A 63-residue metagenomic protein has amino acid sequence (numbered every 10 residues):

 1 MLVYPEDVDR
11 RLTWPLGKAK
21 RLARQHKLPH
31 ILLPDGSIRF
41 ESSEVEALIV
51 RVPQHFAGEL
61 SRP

Functional and structural regions predicted by a protein language model:
M1, P29-I31: Structural signal for short hydrophobic segments within the conserved structured cores of catalytic domains across
M1-L22, R51: Polyanion-binding surface elements
Y4-P5, I38-F40: Short amphipathic alpha-helical segments
H26: Glycine-centered, phosphate/nucleic-acid-interacting loop/turn motifs that mediate DNA/RNA or nucleotide
I31-I38: Short Lys/Arg-enriched helix C-cap and helix-to-coil transition segments that create basic nucleic-acid-contact patches
S43-P63: A short, Lys/Arg-enriched interface patch at domain edges and termini
